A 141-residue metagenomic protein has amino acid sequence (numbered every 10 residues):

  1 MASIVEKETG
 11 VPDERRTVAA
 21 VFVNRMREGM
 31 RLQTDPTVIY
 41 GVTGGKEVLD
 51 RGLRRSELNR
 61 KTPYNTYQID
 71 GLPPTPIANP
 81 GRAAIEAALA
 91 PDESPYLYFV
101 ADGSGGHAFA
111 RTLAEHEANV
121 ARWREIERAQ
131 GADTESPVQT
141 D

Functional and structural regions predicted by a protein language model:
M1-D141: Bacterial extracytoplasmic/cell-wall-associated proteins, especially those involved in peptidoglycan
